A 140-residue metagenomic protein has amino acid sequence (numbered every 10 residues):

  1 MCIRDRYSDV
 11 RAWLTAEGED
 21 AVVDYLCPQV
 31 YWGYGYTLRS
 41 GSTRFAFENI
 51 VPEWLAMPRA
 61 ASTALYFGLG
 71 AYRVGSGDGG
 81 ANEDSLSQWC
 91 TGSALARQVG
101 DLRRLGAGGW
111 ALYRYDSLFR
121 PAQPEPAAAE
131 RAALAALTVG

Functional and structural regions predicted by a protein language model:
M1-I3: Short, small-residue-biased leader/transition segments that mark boundaries at the very start of proteins
R6-Y7, T43-I50, G92-L95: Charged helix-capping and loop-helix junction motifs
R11-E17: Extended hydrophobic/aromatic segments used for targeting, binding, or gating
E17-R39, E53-G140: Substrate-binding cleft of secreted/luminal carbohydrate-active enzymes
